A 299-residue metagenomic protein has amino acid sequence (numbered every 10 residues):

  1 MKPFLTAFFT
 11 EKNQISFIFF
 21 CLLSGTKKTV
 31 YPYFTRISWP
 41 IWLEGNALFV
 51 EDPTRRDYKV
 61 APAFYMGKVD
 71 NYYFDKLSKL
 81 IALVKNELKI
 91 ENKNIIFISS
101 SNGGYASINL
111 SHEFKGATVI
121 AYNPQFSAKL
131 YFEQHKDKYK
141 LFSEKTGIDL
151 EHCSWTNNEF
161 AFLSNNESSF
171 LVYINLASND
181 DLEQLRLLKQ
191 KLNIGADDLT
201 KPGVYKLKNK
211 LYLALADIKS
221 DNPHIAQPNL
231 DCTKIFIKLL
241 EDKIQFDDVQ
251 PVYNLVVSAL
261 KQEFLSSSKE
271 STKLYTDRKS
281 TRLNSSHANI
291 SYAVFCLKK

Functional and structural regions predicted by a protein language model:
K2-D57: Short, surface-exposed "cap/lid" segments of acyl-processing enzymes
Y65-E87: Alpha/beta-hydrolase active-site loop
I90-S100: Alpha/beta-hydrolase fold nucleophile elbow
S99-G103, S107: Gly/Ala-rich beta-loop-alpha elbow adjacent to hydrolase catalytic centers
N109-T118: Conserved hydrolase catalytic core segment
A121-L130: Active-site nucleophile loop of the alpha/beta-hydrolase fold
F132-K234, E241-V249: The feature captures the conserved acid-bearing segment of alpha/beta-hydrolase catalytic domains
D277-S285, I290, K299: Conserved small/polar residues in nucleotide/adenosyl-binding loops
